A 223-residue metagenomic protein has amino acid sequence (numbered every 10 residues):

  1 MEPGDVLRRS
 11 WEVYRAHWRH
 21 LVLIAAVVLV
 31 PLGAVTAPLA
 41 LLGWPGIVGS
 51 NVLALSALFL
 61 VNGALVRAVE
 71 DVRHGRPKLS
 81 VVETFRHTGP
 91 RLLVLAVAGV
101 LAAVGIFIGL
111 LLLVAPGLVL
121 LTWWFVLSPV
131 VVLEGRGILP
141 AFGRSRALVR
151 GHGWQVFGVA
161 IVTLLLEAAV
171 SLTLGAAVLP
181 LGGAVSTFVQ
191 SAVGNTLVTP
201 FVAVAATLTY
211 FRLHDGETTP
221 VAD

Functional and structural regions predicted by a protein language model:
M1-D223: Hydrophobic alpha-helical membrane segments
